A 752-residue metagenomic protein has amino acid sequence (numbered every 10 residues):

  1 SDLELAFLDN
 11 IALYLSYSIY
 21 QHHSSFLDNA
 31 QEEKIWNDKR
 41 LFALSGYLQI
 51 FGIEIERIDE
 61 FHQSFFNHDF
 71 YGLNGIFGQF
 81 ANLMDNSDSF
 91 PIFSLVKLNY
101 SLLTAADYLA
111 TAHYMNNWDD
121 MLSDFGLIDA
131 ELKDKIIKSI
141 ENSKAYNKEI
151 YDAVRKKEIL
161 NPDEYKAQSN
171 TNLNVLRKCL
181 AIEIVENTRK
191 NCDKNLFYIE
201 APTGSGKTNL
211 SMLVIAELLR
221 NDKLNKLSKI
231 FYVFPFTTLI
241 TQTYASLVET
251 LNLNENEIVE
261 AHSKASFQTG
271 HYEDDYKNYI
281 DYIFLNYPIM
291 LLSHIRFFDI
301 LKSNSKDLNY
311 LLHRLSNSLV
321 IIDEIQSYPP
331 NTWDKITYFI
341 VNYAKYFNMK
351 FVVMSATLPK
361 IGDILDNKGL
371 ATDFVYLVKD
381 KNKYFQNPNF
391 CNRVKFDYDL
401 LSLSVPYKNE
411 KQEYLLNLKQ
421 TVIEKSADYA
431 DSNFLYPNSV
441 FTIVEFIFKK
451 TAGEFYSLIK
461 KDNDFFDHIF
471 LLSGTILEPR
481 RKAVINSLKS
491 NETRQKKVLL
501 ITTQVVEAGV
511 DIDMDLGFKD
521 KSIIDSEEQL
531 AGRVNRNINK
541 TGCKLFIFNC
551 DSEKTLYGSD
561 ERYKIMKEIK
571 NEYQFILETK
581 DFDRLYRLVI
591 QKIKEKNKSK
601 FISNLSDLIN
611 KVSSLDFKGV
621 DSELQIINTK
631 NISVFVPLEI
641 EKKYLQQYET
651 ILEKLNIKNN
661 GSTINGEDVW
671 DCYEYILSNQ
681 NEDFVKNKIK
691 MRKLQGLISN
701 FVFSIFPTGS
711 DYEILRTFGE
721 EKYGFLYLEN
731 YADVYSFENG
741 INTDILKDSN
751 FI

Functional and structural regions predicted by a protein language model:
S1-K148: Accessory nucleic-acid engagement/destabilization modules that flank
C192-I215: Walker A/P-loop
K226-L251, H262-A265, K360, K449: Conserved Walker A/P-loop ATP-binding site and its immediately adjacent core in helicase/helicase-like ATPase domains
T237, V259-E273, I447-K450, I469-I485 (+1 more regions): Conserved helicase motor
L253-K302: Inter-Walker segment of RecA-like/P-loop motor cores
N309-H313, N317, Q326-N389: Post-DEXD/H (motif II) to motif III coupling segment of the RecA-like Helicase ATP-binding lobe
A344, Q412-S439, E445, K450 (+5 more regions): C-terminal helicase lobe and adjacent C-terminal extensions/tails of nucleic-acid helicase motors
T357-A430: Interdomain hinge/linker at the junction between the two RecA-like core domains of SF2 helicases
